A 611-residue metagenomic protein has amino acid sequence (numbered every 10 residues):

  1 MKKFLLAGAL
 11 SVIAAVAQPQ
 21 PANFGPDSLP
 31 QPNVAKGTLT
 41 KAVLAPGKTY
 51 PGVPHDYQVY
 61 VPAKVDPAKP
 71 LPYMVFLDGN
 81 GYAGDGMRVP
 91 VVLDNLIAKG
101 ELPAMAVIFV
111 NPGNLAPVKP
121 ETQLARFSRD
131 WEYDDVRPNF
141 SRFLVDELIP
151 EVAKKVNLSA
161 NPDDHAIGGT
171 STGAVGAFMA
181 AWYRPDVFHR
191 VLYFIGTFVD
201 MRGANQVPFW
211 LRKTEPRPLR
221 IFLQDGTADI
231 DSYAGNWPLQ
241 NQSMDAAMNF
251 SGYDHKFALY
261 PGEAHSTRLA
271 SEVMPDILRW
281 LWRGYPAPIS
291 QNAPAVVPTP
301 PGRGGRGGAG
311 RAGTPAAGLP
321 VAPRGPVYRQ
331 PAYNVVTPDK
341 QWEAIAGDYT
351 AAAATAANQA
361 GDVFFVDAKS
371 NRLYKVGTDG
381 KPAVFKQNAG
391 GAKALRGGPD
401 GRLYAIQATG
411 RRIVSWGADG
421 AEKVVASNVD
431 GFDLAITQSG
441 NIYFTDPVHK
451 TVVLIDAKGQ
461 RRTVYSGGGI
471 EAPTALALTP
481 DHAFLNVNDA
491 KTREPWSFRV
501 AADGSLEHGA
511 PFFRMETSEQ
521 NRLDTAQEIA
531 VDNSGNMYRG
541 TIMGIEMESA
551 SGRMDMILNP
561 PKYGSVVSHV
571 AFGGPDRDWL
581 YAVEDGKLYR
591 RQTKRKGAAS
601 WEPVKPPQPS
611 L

Functional and structural regions predicted by a protein language model:
A9-Q18: Hydrophobic h-region of N-terminal signal peptides that target proteins for export in Gram-negative bacteria
Q18-G307: Non-catalytic cap/lid and distal C-terminal segments of serine-dependent acyl enzymes
G313-Q341, L506, S600-W601: Blade/loop signatures of beta-propeller domains
Q341-G347, K381-K386, G420-A426, Q460-G467 (+2 more regions): A short beta-strand motif characteristic of beta-propeller blades
G347-D362, N388-Q407, R411-R412, V425-F444 (+5 more regions): Beta-rich, blade/repeat-based domains predominating in secreted/periplasmic proteins but also intracellular
D362-A383: Beta-propeller domains
F498-L506, T593-A599: Short loop/turn segments immediately following beta-strands, especially the blade-tip and inter-blade linker loops
S568-L611: Blade-level signature of beta-propeller repeat domains, shared across WD40, Kelch, NHL, RCC1 and BNR/Asp-box propellers
